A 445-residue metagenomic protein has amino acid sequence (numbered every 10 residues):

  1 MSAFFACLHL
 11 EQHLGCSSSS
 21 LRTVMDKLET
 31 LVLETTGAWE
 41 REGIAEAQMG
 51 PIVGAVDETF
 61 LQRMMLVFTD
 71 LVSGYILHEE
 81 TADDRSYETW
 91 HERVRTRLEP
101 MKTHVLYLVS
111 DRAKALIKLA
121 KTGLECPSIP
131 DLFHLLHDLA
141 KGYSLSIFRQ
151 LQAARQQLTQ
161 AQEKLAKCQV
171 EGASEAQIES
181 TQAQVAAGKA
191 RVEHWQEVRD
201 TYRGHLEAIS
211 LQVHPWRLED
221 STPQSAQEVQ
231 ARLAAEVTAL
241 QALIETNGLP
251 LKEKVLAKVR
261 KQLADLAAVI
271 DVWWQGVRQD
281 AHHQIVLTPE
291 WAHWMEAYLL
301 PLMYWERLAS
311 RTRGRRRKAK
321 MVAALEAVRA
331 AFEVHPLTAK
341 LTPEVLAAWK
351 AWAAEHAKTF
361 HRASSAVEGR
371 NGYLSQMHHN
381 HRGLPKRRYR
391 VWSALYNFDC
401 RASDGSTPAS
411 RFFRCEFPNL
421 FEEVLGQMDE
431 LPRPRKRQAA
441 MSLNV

Functional and structural regions predicted by a protein language model:
M1-E11: Short, charged amphipathic recognition helices of the HTH superfamily and cognate SANT/SANTA-like modules
S2-F4, S73-L77, G369-Y373: Glycine-rich, often proline-containing surface loops adjacent to acidic residues and nearby aromatics that form
F5, C16-V24, D111, K118 (+3 more regions): Generic recognition of stable, solvent-exposed alpha-helical segments in well-folded globular domains
H13-L135, L139-A239, L243: RNase H-like nuclease fold core
T159-S221, S225-A239, K261-A267, I285-Y298 (+4 more regions): Charged alpha-helix within mobile-element recombinases
L165, G172, V192, Q196-R199 (+12 more regions): Short, flexible helical or helix-coil boundary motifs
D220, L240, I244-F332: Long amphipathic alpha-helical segments with strong coiled-coil/leucine-zipper propensity
P301, W305, A309-S310, R316-A319 (+7 more regions): C-terminal domain-tail junction helix/linker
